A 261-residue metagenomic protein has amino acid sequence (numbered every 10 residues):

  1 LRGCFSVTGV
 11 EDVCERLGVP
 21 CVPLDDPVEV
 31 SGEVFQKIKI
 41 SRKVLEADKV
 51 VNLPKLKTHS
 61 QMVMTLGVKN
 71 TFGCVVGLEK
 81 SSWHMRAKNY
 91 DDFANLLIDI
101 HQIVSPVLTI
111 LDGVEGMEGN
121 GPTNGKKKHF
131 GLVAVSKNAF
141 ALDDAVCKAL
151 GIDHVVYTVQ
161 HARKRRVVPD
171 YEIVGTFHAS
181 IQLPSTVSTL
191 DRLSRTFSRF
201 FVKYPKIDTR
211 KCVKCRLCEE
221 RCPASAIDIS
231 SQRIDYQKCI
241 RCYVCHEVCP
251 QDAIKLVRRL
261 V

Functional and structural regions predicted by a protein language model:
L1-C215, E219-Q232, Y236, H246 (+1 more regions): N-terminal and secondary-structure boundary signal
I240-R241: Extended, alpha-helix-rich binding/interface surfaces that flank or overlap catalytic cores and mediate recognition
